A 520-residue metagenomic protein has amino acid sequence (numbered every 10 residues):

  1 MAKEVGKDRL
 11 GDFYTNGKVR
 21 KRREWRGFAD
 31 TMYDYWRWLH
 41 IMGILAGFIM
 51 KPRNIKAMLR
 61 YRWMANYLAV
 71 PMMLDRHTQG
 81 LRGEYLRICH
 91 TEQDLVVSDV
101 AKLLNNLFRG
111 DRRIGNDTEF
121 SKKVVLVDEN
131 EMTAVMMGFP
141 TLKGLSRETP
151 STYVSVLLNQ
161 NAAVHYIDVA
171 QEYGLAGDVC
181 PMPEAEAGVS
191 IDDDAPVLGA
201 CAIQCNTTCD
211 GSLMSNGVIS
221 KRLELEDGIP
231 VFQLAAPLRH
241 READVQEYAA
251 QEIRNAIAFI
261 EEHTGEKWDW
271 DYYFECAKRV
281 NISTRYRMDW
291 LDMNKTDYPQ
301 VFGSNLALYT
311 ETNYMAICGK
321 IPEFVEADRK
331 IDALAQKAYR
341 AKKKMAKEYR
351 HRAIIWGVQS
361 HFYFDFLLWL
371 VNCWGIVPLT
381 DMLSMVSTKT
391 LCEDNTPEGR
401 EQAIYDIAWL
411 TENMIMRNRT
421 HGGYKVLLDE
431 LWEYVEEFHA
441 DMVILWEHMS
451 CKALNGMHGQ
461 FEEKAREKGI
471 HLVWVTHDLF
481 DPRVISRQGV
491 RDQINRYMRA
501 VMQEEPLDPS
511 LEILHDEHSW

Functional and structural regions predicted by a protein language model:
G11-V124, A250, R254, A258-K389: A charged, amphipathic alpha-helical module
L68-G199: Generic N-terminal leader/targeting and pre-domain segments
E119-S121, E129-D168, I354-G423, L427-L431 (+1 more regions): Redox- and metal-dependent alpha/beta enzyme cores, enriched for Fe-S-associated oxidoreductases and cofactor-handling
V125-A134, N206-M214, W356-Y363, M449-G456: Gly/Ser/Thr-rich loops at beta-strand to alpha-helix junctions that form or flank small-molecule/cofactor-binding
M136-M137, L370-T380, N395-D406, L410 (+2 more regions): Hydrophobic alpha/beta core scaffold segments
D178-D194, A258-R279, D406-L428, V501-W520: Extended, charge-rich low-complexity interaction segments
D193-M293: Internal, well-ordered alpha/beta segment that forms a basic, Gly-enriched binding/recognition surface
